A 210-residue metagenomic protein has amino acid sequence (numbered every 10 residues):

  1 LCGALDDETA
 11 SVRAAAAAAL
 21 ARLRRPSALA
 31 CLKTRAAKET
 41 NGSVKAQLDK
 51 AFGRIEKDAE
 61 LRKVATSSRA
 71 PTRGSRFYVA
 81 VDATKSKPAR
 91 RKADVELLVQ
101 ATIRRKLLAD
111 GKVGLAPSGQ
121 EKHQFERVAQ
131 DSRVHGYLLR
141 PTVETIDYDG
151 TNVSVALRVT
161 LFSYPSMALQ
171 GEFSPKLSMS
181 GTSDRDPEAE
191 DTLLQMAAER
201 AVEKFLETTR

Functional and structural regions predicted by a protein language model:
L1-C2, C31-K33: Buried hydrophobic core positions in alpha-solenoid tandem helical repeats
T9, A18-A21, K33-D110, L206-R210: A structural "domain/chain start" motif
F77-D82, K122-V159: A short, hydrophobic beta-strand-centered structural micro-motif
A83, R104-D131: Short beta-strand->alpha-helix linker/helix-N-cap micro-motif that forms a surface specificity/interaction loop
R140-R185: Amphipathic beta-strand/beta-sheet edge segments enriched in Tyr/Trp
M167-R210: C-terminal/domain-edge helix-coil "capping" segments
